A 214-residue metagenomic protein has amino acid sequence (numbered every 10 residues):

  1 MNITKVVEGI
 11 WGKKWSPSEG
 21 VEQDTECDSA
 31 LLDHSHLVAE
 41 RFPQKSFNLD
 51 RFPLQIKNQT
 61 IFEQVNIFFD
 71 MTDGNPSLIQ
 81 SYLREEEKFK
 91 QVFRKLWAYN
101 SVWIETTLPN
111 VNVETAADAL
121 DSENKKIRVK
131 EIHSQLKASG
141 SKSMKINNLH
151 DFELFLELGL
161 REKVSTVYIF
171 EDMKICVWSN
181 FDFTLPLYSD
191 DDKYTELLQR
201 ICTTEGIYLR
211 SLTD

Functional and structural regions predicted by a protein language model:
M1-T184, S189-D214: Structured alpha/beta or helical-core interaction and ligand-binding surfaces enriched in interleaved
